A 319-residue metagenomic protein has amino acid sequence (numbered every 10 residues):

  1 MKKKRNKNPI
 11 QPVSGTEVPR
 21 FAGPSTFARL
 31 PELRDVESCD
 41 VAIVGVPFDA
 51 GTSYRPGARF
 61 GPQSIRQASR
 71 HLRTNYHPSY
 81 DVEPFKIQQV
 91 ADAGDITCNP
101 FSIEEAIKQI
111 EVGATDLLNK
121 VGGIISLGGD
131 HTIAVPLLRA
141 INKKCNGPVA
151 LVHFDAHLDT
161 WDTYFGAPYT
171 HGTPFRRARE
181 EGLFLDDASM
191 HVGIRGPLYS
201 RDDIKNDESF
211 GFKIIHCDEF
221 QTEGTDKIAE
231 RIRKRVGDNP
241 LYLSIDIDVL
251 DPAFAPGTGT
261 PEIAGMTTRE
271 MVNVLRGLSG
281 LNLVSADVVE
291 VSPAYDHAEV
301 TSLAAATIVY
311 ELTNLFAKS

Functional and structural regions predicted by a protein language model:
K2-S319: Conserved alpha-helical scaffold segments that buttress catalytic/binding sites
